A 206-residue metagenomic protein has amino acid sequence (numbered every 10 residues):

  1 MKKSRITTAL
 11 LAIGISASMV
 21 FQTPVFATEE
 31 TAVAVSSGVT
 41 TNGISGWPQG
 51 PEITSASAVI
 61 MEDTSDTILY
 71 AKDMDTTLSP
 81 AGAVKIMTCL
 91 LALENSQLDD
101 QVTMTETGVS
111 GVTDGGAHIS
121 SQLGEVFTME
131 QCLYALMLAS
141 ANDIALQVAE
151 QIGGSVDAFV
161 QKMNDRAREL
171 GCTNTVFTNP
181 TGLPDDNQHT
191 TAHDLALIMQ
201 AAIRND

Functional and structural regions predicted by a protein language model:
M1-K3, L197, R204: Short intrinsically disordered, low-complexity coil segments enriched in acidic
K2-F26: Sec-dependent N-terminal signal peptides of Gram-positive bacterial secreted proteins and lipoproteins
A27-H193, Q200-R204: Active-site-adjacent loops and short helices of periplasmic peptidoglycan-processing enzymes
